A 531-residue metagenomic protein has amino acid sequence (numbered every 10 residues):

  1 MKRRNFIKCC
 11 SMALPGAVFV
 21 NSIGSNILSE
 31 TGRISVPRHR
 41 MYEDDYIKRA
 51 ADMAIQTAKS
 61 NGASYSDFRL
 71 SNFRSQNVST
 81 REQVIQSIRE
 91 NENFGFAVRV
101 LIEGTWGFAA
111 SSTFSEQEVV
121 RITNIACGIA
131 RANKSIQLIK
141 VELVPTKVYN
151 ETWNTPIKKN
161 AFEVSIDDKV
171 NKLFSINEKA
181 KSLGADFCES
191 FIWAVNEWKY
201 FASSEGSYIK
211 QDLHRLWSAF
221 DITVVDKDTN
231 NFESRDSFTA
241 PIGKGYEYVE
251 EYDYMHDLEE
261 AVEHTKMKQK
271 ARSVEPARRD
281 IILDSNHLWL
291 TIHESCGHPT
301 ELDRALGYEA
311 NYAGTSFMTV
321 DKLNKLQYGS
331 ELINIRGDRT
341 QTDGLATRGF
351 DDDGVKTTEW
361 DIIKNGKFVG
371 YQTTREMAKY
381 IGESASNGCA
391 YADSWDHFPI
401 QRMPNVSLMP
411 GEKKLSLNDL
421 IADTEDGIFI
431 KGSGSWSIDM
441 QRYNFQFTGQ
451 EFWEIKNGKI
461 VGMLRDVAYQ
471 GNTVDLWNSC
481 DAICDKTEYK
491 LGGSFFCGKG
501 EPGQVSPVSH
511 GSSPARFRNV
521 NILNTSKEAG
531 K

Functional and structural regions predicted by a protein language model:
K2-K531: N-terminal small-residue-enriched
